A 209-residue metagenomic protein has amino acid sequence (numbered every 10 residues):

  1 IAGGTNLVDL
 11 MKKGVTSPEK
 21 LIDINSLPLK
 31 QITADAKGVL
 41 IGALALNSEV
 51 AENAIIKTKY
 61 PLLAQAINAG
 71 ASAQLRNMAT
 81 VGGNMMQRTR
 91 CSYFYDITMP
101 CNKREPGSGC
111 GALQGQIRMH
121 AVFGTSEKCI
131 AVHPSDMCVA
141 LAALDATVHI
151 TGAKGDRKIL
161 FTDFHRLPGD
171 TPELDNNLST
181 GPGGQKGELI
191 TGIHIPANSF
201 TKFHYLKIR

Functional and structural regions predicted by a protein language model:
I1-R209: C-terminal structural segment of proteins
